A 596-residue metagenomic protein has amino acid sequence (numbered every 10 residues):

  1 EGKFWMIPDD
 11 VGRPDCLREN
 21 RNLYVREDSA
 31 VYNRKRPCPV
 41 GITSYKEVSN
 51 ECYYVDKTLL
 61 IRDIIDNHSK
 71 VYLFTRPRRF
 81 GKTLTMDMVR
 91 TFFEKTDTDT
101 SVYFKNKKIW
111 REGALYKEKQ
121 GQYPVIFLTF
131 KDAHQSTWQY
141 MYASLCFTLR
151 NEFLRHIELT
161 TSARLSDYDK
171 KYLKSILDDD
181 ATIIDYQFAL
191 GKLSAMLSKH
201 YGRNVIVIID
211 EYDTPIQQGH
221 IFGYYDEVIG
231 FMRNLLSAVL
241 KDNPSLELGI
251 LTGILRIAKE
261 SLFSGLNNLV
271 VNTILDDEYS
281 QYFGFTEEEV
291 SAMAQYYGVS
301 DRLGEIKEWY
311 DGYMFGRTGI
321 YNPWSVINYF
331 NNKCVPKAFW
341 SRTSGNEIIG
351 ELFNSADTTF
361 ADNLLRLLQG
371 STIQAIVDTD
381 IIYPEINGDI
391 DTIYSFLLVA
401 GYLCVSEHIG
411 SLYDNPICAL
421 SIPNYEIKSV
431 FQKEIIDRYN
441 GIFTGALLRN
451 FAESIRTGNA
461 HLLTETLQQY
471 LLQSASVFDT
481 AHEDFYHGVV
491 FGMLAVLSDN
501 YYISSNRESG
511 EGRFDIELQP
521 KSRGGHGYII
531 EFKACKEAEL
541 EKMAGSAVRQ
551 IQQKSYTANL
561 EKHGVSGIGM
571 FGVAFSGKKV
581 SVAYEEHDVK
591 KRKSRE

Functional and structural regions predicted by a protein language model:
F4, R21-L23, K591-S594: N-terminal cationic leader/targeting segments used for protein routing and processing
I7, G12-H482, V496-Y501: Phosphate-binding site recognition
A460-E596: Structural signature of nuclease core domains in nucleic-acid processing machines
